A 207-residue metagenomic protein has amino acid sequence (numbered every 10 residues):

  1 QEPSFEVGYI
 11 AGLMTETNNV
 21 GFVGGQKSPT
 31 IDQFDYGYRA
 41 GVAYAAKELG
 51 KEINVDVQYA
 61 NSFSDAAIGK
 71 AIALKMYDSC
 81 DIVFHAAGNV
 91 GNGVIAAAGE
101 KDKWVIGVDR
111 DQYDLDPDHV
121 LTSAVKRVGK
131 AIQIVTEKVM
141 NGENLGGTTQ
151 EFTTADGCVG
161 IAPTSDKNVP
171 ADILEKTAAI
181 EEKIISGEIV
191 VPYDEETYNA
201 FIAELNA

Functional and structural regions predicted by a protein language model:
Q1-A207: A residue-level marker of the well-folded mature domains of exported/periplasmic proteins
